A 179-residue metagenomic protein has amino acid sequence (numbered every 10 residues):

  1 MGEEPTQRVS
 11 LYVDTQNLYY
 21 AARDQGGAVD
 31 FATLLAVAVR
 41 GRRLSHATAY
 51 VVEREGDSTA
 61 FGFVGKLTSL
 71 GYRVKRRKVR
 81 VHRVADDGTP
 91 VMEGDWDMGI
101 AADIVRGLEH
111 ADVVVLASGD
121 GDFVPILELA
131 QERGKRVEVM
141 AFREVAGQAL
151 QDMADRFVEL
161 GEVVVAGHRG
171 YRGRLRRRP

Functional and structural regions predicted by a protein language model:
M1-W96, R136, V145-A146: Domain-level signal for Mg2+-assisted phosphodiester chemistry and nucleotide/NA-binding surfaces in nucleic-acid
S58-P179: Nuclease catalytic cores that cleave nucleic-acid phosphodiester bonds, predominantly acidic two-metal-ion
